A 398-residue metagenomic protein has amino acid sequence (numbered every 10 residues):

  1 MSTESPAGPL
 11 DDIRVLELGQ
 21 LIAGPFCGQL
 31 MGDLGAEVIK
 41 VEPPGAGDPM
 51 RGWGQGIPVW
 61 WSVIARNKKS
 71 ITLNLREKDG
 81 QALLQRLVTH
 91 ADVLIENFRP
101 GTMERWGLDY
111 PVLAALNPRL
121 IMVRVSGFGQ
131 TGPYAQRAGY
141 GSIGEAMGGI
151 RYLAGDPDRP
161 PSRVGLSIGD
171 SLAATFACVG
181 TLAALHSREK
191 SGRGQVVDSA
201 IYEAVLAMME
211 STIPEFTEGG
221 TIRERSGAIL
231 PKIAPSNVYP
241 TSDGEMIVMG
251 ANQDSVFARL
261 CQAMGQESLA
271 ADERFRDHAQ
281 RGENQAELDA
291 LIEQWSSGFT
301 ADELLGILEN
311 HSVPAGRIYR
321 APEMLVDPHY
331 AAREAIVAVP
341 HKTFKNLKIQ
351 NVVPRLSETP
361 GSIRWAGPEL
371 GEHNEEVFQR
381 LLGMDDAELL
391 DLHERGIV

Functional and structural regions predicted by a protein language model:
M1-G180, A184-K190, E369, E375-V398: N-terminal helix-loop segment corresponding to the beta1-alpha1 unit of nucleotide/adenylate-binding folds
M1-R14, R223, P240-S242, E323-V398: Terminal low-complexity tails and localization/encapsulation signals of metabolic enzymes
V38, E309-E323, M384-L389: Short, well-structured beta-strand/strand-turn elements
G45, F128-G129, I201-L206, D243-E245 (+2 more regions): Glycine-rich beta-alpha junction loops
Q130, D158-I168, E189-V205, E224-P231 (+2 more regions): Conserved Rossmann-fold dehydrogenase catalytic segment
P160-I168, P240-E245, T359-S362: Flexible glycine/proline-enriched surface loops and loop-helix/loop-strand junctions
A174-G194, A207-E218, C261-E267: Oxidoreductase and adenylate-handling cofactor-binding alpha/beta cores
P235-H311, A315: Aromatic-enriched alpha-helical interface/lid elements that frame and gate functional surfaces
